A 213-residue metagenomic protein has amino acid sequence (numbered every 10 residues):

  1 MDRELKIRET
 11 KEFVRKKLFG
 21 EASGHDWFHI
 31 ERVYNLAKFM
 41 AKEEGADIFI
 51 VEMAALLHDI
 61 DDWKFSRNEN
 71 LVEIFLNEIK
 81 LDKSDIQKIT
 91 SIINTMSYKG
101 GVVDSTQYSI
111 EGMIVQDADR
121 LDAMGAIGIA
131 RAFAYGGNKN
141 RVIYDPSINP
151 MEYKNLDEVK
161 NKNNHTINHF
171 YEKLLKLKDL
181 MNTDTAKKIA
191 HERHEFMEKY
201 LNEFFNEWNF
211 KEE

Functional and structural regions predicted by a protein language model:
D2, L18-E44, L57, D104-E213: Divalent metal-dependent phosphate-bond-processing catalytic cores, especially two-metal-ion Mg2+/Mn2+ enzymes that act
E9-E21: Generic N-terminal amphipathic, Lys/Arg-enriched alpha-helix
W27-Y34, E52, I86-N94: Short, well-structured alpha-helical segments
H29-R32, K64-V72: Short acidic alpha-helix initiation/capping motifs at coil-to-helix transition points, especially at protein N-termini
D47-I48, D85: Membrane-helix interface segments
I48-F65, T90-K99: His-Asp-centered metal-binding catalytic motifs of divalent-metal-dependent phosphohydrolases/nucleases
N70-M113, L121: Helix-adjacent hinge/juxtasegments
